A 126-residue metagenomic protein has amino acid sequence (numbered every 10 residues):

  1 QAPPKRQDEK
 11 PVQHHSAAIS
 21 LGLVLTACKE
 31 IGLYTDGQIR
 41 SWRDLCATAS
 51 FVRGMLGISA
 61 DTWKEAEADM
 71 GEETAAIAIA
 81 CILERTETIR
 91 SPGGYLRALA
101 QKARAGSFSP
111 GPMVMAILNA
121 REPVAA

Functional and structural regions predicted by a protein language model:
Q1-A126: Electrostatic interaction modules used in gene-expression and signaling proteins
